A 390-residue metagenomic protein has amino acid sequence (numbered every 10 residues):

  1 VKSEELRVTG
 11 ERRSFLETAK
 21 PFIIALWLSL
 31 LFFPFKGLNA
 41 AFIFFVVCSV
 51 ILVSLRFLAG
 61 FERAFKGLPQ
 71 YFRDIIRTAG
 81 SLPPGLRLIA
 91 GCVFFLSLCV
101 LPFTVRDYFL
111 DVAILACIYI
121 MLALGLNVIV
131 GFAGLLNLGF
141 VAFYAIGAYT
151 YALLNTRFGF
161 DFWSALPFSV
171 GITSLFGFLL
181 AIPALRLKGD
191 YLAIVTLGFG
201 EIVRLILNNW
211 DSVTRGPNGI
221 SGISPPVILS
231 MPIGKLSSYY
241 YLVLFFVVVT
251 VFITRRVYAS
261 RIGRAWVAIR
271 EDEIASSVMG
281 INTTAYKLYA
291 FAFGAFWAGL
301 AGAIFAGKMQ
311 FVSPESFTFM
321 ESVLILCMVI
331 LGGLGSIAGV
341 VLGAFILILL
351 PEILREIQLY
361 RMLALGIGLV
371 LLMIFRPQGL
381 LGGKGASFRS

Functional and structural regions predicted by a protein language model:
V1-L96, E271, V278-A285, L354-S390: Cytosolic-side transmembrane-helix boundaries in multi-pass membrane proteins
L6, G10-I43, V141, L166-V170 (+2 more regions): Transmembrane alpha-helical segments in multi-pass inner-membrane proteins
L38-F45, E62-G67, F199-P232, G263 (+1 more regions): Extracellular/periplasmic helix-loop junction at the C-terminal end of a transmembrane helix in multi-pass membrane
N39, F103-F158, A165, I182-I194 (+3 more regions): Single transmembrane alpha-helix segments in multi-pass membrane proteins
T104, S230-A268: Alpha-helical transmembrane segments of multi-pass integral membrane proteins
F160-E201, L342-G343: Alpha-helical transmembrane segments within multi-pass membrane transporters and channels
F199-N209, Y241-T254, A290-K308: Alpha-helical transmembrane segments in inner-membrane proteins
F252-F291: Membrane-helix/interface signature in polytopic inner-membrane proteins
